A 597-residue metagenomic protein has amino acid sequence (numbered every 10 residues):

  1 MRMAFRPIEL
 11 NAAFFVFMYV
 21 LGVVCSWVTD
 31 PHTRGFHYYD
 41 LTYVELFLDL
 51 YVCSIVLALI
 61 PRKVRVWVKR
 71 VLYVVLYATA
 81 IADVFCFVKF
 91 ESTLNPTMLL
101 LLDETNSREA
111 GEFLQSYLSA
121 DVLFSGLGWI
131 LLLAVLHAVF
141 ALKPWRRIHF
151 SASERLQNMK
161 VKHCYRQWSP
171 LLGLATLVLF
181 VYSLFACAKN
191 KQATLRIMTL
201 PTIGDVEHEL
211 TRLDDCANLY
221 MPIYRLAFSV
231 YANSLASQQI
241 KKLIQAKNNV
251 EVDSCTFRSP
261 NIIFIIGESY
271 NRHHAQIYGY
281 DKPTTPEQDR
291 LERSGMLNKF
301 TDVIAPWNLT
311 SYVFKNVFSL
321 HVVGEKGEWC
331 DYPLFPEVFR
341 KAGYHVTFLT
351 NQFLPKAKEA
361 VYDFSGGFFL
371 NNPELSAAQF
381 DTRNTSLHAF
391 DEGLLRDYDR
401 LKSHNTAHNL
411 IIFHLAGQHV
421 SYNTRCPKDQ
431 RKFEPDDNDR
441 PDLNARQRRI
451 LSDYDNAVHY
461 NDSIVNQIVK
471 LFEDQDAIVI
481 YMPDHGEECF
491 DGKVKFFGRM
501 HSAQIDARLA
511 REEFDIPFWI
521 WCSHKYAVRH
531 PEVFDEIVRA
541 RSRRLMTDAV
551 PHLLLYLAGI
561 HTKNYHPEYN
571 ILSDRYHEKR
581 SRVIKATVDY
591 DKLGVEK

Functional and structural regions predicted by a protein language model:
M1-E209: Transmembrane and membrane-interface helices of multi-pass, inner-membrane envelope-modifying transferases
S54-I55, R396-D399, D436-Y481, I505 (+2 more regions): A long, amphipathic alpha-helix that forms part of the scaffold/cap immediately adjacent to metal-dependent active
R62-K69, F90, V338-F348, L401-H404 (+4 more regions): Catalytic cores of PAPS-dependent sulfotransferases and nucleotide-sugar/CMP/GDP-dependent glycosyltransferases
L177-P441, D515, M546-T547, P551-H577: Active-site-proximal alpha/beta segments of enzymes that process anionic O-linked groups
G279-P283, I480-H530, P567, L572 (+1 more regions): Histidine-centered active-site microenvironments of extracellular/periplasmic hydrolases and transferases
N316, A377-F380, P441-I450, R529-E536: Short glycine/proline-rich turn/loop motifs
G327-P333, R448-N461, A503-I516, A527-L554 (+1 more regions): A short beta-strand-to-alpha-helix junction
D491-K493, V533-T547, G559-L593: Polar, surface-exposed loop/tail segments that function as active-site lids or cofactor/substrate-recognition elements
